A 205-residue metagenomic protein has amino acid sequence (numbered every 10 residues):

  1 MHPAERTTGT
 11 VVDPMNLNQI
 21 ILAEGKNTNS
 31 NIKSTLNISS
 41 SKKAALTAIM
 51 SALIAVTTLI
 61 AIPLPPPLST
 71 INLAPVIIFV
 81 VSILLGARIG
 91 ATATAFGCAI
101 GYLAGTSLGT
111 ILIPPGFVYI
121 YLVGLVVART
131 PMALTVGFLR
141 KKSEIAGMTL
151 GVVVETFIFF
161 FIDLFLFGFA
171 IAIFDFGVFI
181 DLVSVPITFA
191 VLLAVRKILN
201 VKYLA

Functional and structural regions predicted by a protein language model:
H2-A205: Loop-helix junctions at membrane interfaces
